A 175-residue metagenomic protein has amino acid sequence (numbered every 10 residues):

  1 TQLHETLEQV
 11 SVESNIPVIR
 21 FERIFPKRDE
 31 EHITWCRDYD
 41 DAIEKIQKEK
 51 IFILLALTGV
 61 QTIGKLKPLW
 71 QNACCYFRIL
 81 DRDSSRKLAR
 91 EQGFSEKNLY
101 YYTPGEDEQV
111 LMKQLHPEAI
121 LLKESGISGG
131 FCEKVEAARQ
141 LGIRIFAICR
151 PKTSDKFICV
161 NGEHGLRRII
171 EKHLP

Functional and structural regions predicted by a protein language model:
T1-E44: Glycine/small-residue-rich loop that forms an oxyanion/phosphate-binding "nest" at active or ligand-binding sites
V12-P17, A73, Q140-R144: A short helix->loop->beta-strand "cap" motif at the edges of active sites that frequently abuts
R20-E22, R78, A147-C149: Generic beta-sheet signal
I33-Y39, L99-Y102, F157-L166: Short acidic-hydrophobic, aromatic-tinged amphipathic segments that line or gate anion-handling sites
T34-E49, T58-T62, E106: Active-site glycine-rich loop that binds ribose-phosphate moieties when present
A56-Y101: Anionic-ligand binding region
S84-S85, R144-F157: Short, flexible loop segments at boundaries between secondary-structure elements
R90-L141, F146, R150: A C-terminal functional module that forms or caps the active site or interfaces directly with catalytic machinery
